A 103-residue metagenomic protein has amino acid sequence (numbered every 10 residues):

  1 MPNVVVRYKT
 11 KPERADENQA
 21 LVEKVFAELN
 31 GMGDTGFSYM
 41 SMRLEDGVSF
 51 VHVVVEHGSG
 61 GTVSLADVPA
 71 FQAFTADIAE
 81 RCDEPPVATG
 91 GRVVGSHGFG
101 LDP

Functional and structural regions predicted by a protein language model:
P2-K9, V51-V53: Active-site-flanking beta-strand signature of metal-NTP-handling nucleotidyl enzymes and homologous cyclase-like
K9-A20: Short, surface-exposed ligand-recognition loops at beta-strand->loop->(often short) alpha-helix junctions that present
P12, E45, G58-G60: Feature marks short, surface-exposed loop/turn motifs that line or immediately flank catalytic pockets and channel
R14-D16, G60-G61, S96: Residue-level signal for secondary-structure boundary sites
K24-F37, V54-G90: An amphipathic, aromatic/His-enriched active-site/gating alpha helix that lines ligand/cofactor pockets
S41-G47: A short beta-turn/loop motif at secondary-structure boundaries
G91-P103: Short, low-order "capping/linker" segments at domain edges
